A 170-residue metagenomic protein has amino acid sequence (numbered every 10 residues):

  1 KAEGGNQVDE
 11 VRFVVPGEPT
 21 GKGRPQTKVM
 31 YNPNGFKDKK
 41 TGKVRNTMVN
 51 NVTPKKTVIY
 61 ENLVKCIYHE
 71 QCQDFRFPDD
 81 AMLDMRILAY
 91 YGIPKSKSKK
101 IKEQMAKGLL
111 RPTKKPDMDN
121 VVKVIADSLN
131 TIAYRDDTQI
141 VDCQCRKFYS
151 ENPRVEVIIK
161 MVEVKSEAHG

Functional and structural regions predicted by a protein language model:
A2-G170: Acidic, proline/glycine-enriched N-terminal capping motif
